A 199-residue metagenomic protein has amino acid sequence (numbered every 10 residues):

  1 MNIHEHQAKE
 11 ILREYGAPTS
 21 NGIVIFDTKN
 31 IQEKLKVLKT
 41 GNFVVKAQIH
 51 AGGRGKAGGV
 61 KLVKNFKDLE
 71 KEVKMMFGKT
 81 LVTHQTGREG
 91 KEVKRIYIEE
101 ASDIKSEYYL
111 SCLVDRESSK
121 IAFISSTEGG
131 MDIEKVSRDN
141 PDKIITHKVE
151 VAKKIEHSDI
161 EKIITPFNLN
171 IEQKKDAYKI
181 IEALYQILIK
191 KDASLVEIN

Functional and structural regions predicted by a protein language model:
M1-G41: A conserved helix-loop-beta module that forms one wall/lid of the active-site cleft in ATP-utilizing catalytic domains
N2-H6, I25-T28, V63-E70, I104 (+2 more regions): Electropositive phosphate-/nucleotide-binding environments in soluble metabolic enzymes
E5-A8, L12, K39-R54, T83-D103 (+3 more regions): ATP-grasp fold ATP-binding core
R13-E14, R54-G55, D142-I145, I155-T165: Gly-rich Lys/Arg/Thr-decorated short loops/hinges at beta-loop-alpha junctions or inter-strand turns that position
T19, F66-T86, I163: Catalytic core of tubulin tyrosine ligase-like
S20-G22, V45-E72, Y109, D132-I133: Glycine-rich phosphate-binding loop of ATP-grasp-fold ATP-dependent ligases
T83-K148: Hydrophobic alpha-helical hairpins/lids featuring a short glycine-rich hinge
K148-I198: Glycine-rich, mobile lid/loop segments that gate access to catalytic sites or pores
